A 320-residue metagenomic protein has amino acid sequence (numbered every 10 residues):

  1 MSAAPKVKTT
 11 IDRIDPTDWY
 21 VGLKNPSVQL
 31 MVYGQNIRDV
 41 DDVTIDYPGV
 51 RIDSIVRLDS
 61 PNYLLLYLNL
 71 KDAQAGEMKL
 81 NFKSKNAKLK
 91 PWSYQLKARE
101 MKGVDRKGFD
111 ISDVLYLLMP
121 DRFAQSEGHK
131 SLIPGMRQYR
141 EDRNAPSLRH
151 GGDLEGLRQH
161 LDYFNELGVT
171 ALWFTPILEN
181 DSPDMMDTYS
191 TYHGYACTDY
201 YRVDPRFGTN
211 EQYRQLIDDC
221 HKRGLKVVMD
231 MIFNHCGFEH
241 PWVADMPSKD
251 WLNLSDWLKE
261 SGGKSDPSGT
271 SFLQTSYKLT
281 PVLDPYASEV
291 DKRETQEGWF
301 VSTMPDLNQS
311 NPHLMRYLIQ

Functional and structural regions predicted by a protein language model:
M1-A3: Hydrophobic h-region of N-terminal signal peptides that target proteins for export in Gram-negative bacteria
P5-R38, L96-E100: Beta-strand/beta-sandwich contexts
K24-N86: Immunoglobulin-like IPT/TIG beta-sandwich domains and homologous Ig-like subdomains
M31, L117-M119, W173, K226: Residues within well-ordered beta-strands of beta-sheet-rich folds
K88-A98: Edge beta-strands of extracellular beta-sandwich domains
L96-L117, R122: Low-complexity, Pro/Ser/Thr- and charge-rich linker/hinge segments at domain boundaries
A124-Q320: Substrate-binding/active-site clefts of carbohydrate-active enzymes
